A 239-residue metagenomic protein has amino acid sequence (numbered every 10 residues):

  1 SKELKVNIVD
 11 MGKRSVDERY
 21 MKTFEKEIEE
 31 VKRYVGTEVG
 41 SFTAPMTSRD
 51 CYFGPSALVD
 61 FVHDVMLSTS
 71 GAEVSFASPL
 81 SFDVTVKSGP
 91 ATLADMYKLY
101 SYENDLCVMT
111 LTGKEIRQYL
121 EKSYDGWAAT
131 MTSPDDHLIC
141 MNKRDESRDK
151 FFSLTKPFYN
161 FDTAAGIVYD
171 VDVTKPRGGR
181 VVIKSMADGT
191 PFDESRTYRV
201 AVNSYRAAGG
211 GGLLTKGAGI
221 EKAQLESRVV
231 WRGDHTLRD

Functional and structural regions predicted by a protein language model:
S1-D239: Catalytic centers of hydrolytic enzymes
